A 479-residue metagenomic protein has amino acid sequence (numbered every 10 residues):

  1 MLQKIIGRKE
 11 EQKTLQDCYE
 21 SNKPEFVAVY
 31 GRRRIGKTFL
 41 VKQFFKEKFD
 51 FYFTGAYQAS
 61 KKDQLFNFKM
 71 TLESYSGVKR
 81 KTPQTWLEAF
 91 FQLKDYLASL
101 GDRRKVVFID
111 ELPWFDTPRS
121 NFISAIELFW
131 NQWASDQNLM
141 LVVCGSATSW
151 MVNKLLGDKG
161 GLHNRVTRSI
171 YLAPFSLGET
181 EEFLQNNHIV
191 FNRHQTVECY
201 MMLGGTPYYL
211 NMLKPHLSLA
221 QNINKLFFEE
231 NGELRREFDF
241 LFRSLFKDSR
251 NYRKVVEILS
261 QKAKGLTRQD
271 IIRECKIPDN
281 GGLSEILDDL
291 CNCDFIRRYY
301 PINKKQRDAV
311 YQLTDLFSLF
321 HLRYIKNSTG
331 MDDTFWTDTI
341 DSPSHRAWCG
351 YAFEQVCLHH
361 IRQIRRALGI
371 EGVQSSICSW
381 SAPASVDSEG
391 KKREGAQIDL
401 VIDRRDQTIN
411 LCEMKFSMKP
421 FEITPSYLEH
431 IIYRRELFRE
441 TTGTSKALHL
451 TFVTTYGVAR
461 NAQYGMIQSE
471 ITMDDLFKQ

Functional and structural regions predicted by a protein language model:
M1-T339, P343, L450: Phosphate-binding site recognition
I302, A309-Q479: A cross-kingdom feature that marks ATP-driven nucleic-acid transaction machinery
